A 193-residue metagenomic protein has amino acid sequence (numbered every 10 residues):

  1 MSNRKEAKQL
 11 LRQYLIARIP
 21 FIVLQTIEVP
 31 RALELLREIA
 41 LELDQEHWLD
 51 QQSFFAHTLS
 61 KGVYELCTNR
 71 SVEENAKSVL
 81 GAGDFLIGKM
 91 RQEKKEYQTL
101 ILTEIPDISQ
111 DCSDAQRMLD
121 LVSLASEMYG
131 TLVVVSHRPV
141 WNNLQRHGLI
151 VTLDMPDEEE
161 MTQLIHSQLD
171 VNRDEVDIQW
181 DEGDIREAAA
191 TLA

Functional and structural regions predicted by a protein language model:
M1-A193: ATP/nucleotide-binding catalytic cores
